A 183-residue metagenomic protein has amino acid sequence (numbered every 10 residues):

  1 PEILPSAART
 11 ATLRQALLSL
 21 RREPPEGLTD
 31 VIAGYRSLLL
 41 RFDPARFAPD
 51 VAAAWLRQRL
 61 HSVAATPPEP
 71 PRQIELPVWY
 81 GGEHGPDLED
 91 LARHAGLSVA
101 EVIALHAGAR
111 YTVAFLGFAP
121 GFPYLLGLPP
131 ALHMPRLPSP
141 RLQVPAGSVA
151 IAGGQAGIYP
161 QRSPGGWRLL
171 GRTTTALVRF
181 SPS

Functional and structural regions predicted by a protein language model:
P1-S183: Glycine-rich active-site loops that engage anionic ligands at enzyme catalytic sites
